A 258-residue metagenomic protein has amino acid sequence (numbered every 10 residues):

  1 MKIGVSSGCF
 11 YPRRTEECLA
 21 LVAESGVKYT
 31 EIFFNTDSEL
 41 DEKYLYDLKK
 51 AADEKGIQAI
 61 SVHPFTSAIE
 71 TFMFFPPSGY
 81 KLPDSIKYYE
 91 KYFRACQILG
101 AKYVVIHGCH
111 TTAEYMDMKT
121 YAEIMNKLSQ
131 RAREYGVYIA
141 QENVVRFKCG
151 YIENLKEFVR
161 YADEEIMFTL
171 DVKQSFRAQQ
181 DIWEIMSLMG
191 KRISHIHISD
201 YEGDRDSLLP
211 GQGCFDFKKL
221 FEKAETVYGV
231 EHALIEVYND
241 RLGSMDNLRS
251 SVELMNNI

Functional and structural regions predicted by a protein language model:
M1-K91, Q97, R133, V252 (+1 more regions): N-terminal pre-domain/capping segments
V5, V22, T30, A52 (+6 more regions): Conserved, mostly hydrophobic/aromatic
G8-T15, F33-D47, T111-M116, R146-Y151 (+3 more regions): Acidic-and-aromatic substrate-binding clefts and catalytic sites of carbohydrate-active enzymes
E16-E17, E54, T71-M167: Active-site acidic/histidine proton-transfer and metal-coordination neighborhood in alpha/beta enzyme cores
V27, C96, A101, I193 (+1 more regions): A structural motif
Y29-T30, V62, K127-C214: Acidic/histidine-rich catalytic cores of soluble enzymes
K43-D47, L82, I86, M118-N126 (+4 more regions): Charged helix-capping and loop-helix junction motifs
Y201-L208, E231-R241: Active-site clefts of carbohydrate-active enzymes
